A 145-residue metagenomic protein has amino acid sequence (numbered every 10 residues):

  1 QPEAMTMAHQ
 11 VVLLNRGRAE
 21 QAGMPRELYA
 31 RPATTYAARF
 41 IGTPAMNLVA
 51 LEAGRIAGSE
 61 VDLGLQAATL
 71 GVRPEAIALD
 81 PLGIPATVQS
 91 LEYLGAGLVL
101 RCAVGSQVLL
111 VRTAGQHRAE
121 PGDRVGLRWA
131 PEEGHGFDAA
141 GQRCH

Functional and structural regions predicted by a protein language model:
P2: Residues within helix-turn-helix
M5-A8, F40: Hydrophobic Walker B segment
Q10, A22-G23, R31: Short, glycine/charged-rich "phosphate-handling" switch motifs in NTP-dependent and phosphotransfer domains
L13-L14, V72: Catalytic metal- and UDP-sugar-binding loop of GT-A-like glycosyltransferases, i.e., residues flanking the conserved
G17-R18: Conserved ABC ATPase "signature" C-loop
R26, A30-Q89, L94, L98-A119: ATPase nucleotide-binding modules
A78, E132-R143: Short, Lys/Arg- and Gly-enriched loop/turn segments at beta-strand edges
G122-R124: Loop/turn positions that initiate beta-strands
